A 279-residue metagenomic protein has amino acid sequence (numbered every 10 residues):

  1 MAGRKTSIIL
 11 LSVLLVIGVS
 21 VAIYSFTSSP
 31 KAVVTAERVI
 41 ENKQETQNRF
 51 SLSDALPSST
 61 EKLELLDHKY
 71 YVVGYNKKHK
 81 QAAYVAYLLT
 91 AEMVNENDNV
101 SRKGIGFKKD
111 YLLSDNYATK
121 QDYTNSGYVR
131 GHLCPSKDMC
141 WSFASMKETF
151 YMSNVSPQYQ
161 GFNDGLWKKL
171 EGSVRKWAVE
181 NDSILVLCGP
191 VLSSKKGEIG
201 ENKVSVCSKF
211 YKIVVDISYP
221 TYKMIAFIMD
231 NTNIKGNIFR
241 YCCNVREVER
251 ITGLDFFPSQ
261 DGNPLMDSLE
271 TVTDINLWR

Functional and structural regions predicted by a protein language model:
A2-R279: Domain-level detector for secreted/extracellular nuclease and nuclease-toxin modules, and for the ENPP-like C-terminal
